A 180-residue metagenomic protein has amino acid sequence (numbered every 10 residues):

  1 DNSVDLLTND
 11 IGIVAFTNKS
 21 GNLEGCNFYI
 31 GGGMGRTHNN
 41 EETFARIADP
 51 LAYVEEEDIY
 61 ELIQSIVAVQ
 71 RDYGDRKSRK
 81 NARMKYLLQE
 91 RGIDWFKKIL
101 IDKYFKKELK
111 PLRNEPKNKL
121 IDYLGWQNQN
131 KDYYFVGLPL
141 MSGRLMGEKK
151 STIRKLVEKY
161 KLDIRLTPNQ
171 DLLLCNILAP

Functional and structural regions predicted by a protein language model:
D1-P180: Peripheral terminal and linker regions in Fe-S/redox and tRNA-modifying enzymes
